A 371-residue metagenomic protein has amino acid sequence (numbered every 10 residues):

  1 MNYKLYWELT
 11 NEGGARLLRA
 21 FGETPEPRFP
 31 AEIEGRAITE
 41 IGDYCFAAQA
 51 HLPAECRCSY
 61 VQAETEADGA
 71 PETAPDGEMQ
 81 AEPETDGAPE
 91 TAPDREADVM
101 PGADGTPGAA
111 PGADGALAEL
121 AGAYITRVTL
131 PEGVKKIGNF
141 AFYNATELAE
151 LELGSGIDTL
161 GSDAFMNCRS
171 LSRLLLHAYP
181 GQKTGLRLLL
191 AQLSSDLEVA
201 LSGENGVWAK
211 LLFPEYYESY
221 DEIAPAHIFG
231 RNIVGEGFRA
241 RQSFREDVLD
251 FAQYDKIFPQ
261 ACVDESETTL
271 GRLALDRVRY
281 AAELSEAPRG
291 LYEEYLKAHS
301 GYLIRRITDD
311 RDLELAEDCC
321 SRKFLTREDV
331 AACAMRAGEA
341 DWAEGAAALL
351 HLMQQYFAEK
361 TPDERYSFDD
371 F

Functional and structural regions predicted by a protein language model:
N2-G14, F21-T39, H51-E72, D76-Q80 (+9 more regions): Structural signature of tandem-repeat unit edges
I41-D43: Extracellular beta-strand-rich solenoid/capping regions of secreted or surface-exposed proteins that bind or remodel
L284, P288-L303, T326-D329, E339-D341 (+1 more regions): A cross-kingdom feature that marks long, compositionally biased intrinsically disordered regions
D318-C320, L349: Conserved hydrophobic site in ankyrin repeats
M335-F371: Charge-dense, extended regions
